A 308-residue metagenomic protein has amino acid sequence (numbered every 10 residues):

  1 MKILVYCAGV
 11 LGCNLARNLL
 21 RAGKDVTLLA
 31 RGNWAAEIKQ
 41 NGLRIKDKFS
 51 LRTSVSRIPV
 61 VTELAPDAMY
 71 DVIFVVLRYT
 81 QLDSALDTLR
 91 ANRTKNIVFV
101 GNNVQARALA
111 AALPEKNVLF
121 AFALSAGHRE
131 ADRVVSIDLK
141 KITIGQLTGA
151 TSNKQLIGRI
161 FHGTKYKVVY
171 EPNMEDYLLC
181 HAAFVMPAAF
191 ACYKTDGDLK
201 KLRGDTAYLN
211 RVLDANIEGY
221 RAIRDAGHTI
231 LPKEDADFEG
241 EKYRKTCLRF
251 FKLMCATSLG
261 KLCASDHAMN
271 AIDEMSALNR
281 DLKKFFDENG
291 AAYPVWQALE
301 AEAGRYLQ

Functional and structural regions predicted by a protein language model:
M1-L51: NAD(P)+-binding Rossmann beta1-loop-alpha1 motif at the extreme N-terminus of oxidoreductases
I3, D25-V26, I97, V118 (+1 more regions): Hydrophobic anchor at the start of a short beta-strand that flanks the dinucleotide cofactor-binding loop
L43-V60, V185: N-terminal glycine-rich dinucleotide-binding loop that anchors FAD/FMN and/or NAD(P) in oxidoreductases
R52-V135: Rossmann-like NAD(P)(H) cofactor-binding subdomain of soluble oxidoreductases
Q105-A183, P187: Rossmann-fold dinucleotide-binding core
R133-T143, Y193-R203, S258-M269: Helix-loop-beta segment of a Rossmann-like dinucleotide-binding subdomain
E175-R203, A207-Y220: Active-site-proximal catalytic alpha-helix in oxidoreductases
I217-Y220, R224-Q308: NAD(P)-dependent Rossmann-like dehydrogenase/reductase catalytic/cofactor-binding core
